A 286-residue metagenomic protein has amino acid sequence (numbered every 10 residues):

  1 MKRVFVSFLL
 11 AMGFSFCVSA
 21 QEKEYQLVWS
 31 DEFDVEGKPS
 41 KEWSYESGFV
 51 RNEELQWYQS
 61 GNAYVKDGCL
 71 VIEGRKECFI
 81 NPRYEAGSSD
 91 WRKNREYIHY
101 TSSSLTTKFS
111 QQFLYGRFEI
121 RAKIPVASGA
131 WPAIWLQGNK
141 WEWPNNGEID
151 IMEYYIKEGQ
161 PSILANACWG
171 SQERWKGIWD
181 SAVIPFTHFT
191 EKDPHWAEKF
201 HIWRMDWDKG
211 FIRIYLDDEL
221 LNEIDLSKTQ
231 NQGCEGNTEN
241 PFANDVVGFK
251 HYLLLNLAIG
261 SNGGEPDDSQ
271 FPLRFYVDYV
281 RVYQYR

Functional and structural regions predicted by a protein language model:
M1-E22: Bacterial Sec-dependent N-terminal signal peptides
Q21-R286: GH16 jelly-roll
